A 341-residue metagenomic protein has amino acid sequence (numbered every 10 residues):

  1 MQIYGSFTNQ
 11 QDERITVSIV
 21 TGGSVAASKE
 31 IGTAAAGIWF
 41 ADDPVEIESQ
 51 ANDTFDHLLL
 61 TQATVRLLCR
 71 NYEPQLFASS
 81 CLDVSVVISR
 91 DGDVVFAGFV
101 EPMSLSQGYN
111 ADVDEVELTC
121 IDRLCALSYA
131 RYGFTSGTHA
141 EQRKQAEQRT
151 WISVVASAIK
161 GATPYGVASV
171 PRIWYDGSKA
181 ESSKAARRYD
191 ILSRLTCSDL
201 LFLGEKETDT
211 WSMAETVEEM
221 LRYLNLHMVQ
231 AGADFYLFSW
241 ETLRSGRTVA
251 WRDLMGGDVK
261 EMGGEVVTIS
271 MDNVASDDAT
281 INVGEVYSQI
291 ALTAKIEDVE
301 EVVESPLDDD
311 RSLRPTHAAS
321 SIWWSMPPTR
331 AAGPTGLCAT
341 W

Functional and structural regions predicted by a protein language model:
M1-S79, A111-A156, V259, I269 (+1 more regions): Juxtamembrane "anchor/assembly" segments of surface/extracellular structural proteins
D12, D91-D93: Glycine-centered tight beta-turn/hairpin loop motif at sheet-sheet or coil-to-beta transitions
Q75-R90: Short coil-to-beta transition motif at edge beta-strands of beta-rich domains
F96-L105: Short beta-strand-centered aromatic/proline hotspots
Y109-D278: Charged- and aromatic-enriched interaction segments used to assemble and dock large macromolecular complexes
L313-W341: Extracellular and organelle-lumenal recognition/adhesion modules and their flexible linkers in secreted
